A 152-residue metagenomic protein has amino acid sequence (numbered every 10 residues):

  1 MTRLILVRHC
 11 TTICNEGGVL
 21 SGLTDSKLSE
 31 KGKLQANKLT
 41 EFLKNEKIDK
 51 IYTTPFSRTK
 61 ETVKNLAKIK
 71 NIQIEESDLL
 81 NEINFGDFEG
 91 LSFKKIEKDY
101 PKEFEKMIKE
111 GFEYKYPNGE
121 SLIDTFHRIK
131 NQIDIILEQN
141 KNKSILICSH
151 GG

Functional and structural regions predicted by a protein language model:
M1, N45, K141-N142: Active-site acidic short loop of glycosyltransferases
M1-I5, K50: Extreme N-terminal starter segment of soluble prokaryotic enzymes
T11-E61, Y116-K130: Loop-to-helix element that buttresses phosphate recognition and phosphoryl-transfer chemistry
I13, G17, K60, K68 (+1 more regions): Active-site-adjacent alpha-helix immediately C-terminal to a catalytic or transition-state-stabilizing loop
E16-V19, K102-Y116: Short, basic/glycine-rich phosphate-binding loops at helix/coil junctions that contact nucleotide phosphates
A36, Y100, G111, I129-I133: Short amphipathic alpha-helical/adjacent loop interface patches that line ligand and macromolecule-binding sites
T40-E105: Phosphate-coordination/substrate-recognition cap region in phosphate-metabolizing enzymes
